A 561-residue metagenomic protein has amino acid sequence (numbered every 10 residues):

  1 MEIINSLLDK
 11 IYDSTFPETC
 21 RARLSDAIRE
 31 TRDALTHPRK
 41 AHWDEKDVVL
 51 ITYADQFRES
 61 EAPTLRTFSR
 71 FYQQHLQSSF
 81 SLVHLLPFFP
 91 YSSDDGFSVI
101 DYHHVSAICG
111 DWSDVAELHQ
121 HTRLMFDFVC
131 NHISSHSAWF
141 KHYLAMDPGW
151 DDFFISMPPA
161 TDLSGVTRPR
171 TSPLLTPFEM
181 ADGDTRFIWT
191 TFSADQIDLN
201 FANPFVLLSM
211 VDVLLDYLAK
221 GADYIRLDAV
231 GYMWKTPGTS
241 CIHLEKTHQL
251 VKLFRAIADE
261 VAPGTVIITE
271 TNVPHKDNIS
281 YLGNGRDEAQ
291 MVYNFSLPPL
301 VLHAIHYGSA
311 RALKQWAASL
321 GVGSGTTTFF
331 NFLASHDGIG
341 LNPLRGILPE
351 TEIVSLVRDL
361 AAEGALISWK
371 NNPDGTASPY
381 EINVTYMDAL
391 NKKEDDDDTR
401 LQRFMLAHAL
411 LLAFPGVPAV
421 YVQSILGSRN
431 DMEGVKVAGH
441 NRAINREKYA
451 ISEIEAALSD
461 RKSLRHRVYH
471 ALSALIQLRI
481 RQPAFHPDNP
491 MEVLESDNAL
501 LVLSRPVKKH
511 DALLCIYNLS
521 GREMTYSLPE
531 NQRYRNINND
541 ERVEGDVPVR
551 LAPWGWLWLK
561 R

Functional and structural regions predicted by a protein language model:
M1-Q532, N538-R561: Active-site and adjacent substrate-binding regions of carbohydrate-active enzymes
